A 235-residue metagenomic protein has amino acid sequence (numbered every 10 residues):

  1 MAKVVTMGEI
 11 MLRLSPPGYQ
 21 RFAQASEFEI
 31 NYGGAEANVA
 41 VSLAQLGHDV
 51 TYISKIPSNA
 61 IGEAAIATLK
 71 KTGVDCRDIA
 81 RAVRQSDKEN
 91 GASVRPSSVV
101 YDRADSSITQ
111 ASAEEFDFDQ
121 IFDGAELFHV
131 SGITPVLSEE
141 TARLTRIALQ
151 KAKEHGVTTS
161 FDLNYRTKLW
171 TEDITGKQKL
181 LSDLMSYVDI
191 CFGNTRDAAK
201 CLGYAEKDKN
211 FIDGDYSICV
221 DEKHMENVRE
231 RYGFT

Functional and structural regions predicted by a protein language model:
M1-R21: Positively charged, low-complexity intrinsically disordered leader regions
A23-G33: Short pre-catalytic strand/loop immediately N-terminal to key active-site residues, enriched for Gly-Thr
N38-D49: Alpha-helix C-terminal capping segments
D49-G132: Conserved N-terminal subdomain of the carbohydrate kinase-like
V50, C76, T159-F161, F192: Hydrophobic beta-strand scaffold residues
R143-G156, K179-Y187: Catalytic-core regions built around general acid/base machinery
K151-T158, E230-T235: A short helix->loop->beta-strand "cap" motif at the edges of active sites that frequently abuts
L169-T235: Conserved phosphate/ATP/ADP-binding segment of small-molecule kinases
